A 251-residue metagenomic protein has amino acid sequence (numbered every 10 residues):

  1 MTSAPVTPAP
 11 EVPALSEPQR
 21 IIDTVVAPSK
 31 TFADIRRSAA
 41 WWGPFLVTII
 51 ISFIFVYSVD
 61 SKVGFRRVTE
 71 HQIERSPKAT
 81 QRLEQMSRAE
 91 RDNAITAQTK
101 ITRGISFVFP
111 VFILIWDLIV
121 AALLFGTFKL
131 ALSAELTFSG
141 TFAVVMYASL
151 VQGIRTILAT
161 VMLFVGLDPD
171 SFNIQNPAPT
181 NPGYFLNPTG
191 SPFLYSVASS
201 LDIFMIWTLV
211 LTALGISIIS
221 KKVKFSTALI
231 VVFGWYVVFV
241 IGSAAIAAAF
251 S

Functional and structural regions predicted by a protein language model:
M1-P13, H71-I73: Short, non-transmembrane cytosolic segments of multipass membrane proteins
P5, V25, S29-A33: N-terminal cleavable signal peptides for secretion/export
P10-V26, A97: Short, membrane-interfacial amphipathic segments enriched in basic
A14, I105-P110, L194-S200: Short alpha-helical transmembrane interface motifs in multi-pass membrane proteins
E17, K30-D34, S38-I154: Selected alpha-helical membrane-embedding segments in polytopic membrane proteins
A27, D117-L132, T160, I206-I219: Membrane-cytosol interface at the C-terminal ends of transmembrane alpha helices in small multi-pass membrane proteins
G140-S251: Hydrophobic alpha-helical transmembrane segments and adjacent short intramembrane/lumenal linkers of inner/organellar
